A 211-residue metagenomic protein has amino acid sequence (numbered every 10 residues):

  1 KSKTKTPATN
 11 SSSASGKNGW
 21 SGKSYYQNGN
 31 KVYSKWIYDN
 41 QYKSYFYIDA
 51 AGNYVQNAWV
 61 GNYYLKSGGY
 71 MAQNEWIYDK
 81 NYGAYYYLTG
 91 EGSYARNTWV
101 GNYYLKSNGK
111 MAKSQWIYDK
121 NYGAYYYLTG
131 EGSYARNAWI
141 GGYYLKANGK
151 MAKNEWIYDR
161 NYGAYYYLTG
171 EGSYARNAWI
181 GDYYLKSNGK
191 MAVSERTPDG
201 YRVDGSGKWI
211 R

Functional and structural regions predicted by a protein language model:
K1-R211: Extracellular adhesion/carbohydrate-binding repeat motifs centered on closely spaced tryptophans
